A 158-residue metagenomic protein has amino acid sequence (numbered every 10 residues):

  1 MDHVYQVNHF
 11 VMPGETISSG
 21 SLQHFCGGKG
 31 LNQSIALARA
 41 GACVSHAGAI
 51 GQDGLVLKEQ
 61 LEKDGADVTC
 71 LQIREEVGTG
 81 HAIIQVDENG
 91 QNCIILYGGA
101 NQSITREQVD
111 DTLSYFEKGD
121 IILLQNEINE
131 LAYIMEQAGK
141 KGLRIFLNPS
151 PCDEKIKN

Functional and structural regions predicted by a protein language model:
M1-M12: Positively charged, low-complexity intrinsically disordered leader regions
N8-F10, Q33-S34, D87: Short, flexible segments with low predicted structural confidence
P13-H81: Substrate-binding N-lobe of the ribokinase-like
E59-I73, I84-N158: Ribokinase/PfkB-type carbohydrate-kinase core domain
